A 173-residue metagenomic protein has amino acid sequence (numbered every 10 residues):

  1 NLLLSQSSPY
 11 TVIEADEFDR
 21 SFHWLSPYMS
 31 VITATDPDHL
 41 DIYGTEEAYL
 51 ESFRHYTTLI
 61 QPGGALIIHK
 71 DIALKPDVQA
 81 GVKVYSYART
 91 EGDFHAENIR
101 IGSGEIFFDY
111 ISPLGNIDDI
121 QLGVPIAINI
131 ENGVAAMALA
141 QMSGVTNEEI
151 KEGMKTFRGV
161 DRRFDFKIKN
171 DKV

Functional and structural regions predicted by a protein language model:
L2-D38, P76-D119, V160-N170: Extended acidic/charged loop-beta regions that coordinate divalent cations and stabilize anionic phosphate/carboxylate
T33, Y49, I67, A96 (+2 more regions): Residue-level signal for inorganic ion chemistry
D38-E47: Flexible beta-alpha connector loops of hexameric P-loop NTPases
S52-I60: Substrate-engagement module of ASCE P-loop NTPases
I60-Q61, R158: A generic alpha-to-beta junction signature in SAM-dependent methyltransferases
G64: Glycine-centered, small-residue-biased loops immediately flanking beta-strands in adenine/cofactor-binding cores
S86-Y87, A140-V173: Gly/charged, well-structured mid-domain segments that form the phosphate/adenylate-handling core of ATP-dependent
S103-I106, V124-A135, R158-F164: Short glycine/threonine-rich catalytic loop with a Thr-x-Gly-x-Asp
